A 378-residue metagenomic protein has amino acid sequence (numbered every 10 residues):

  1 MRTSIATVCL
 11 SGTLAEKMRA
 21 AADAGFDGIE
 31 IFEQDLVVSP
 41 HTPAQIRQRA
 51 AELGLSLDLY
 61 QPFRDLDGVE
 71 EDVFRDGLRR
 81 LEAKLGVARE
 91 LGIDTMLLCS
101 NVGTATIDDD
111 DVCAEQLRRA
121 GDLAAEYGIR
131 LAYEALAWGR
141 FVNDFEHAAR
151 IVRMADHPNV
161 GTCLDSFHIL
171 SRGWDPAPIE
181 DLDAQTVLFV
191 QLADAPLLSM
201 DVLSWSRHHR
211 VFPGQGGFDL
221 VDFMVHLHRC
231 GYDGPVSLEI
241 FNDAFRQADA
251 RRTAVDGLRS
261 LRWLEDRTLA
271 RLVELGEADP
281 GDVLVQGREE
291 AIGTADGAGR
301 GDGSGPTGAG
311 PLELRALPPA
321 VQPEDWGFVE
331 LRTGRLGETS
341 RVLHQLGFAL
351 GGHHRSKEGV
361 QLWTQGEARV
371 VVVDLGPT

Functional and structural regions predicted by a protein language model:
T3-T7, I29-I31, L57-P62, M96-L98 (+4 more regions): Hydrophobic faces of well-ordered beta-strands that scaffold small-molecule active sites in alpha/beta enzyme cores
I5, A21, I29, A50 (+8 more regions): Conserved, mostly hydrophobic/aromatic
V8-A15, F32-P43, D65-R75, G103-D108 (+4 more regions): Acidic-and-aromatic substrate-binding clefts and catalytic sites of carbohydrate-active enzymes
L10-A21, V73-G86, R172-E180, L220-F223: Short, acidic/polar
M18-D23, V38-L59, E82-G92, R118-E126 (+3 more regions): Acidic (Asp/Glu)-rich catalytic clusters
D23, R252, V285-G352, T364-T378: Glyoxalase I/VOC metalloenzyme domain signal
G28-I29, R119-G217: Acidic/histidine-rich catalytic cores of soluble enzymes
D67-T162, S171, R252, L264 (+4 more regions): Active-site acidic/histidine proton-transfer and metal-coordination neighborhood in alpha/beta enzyme cores
